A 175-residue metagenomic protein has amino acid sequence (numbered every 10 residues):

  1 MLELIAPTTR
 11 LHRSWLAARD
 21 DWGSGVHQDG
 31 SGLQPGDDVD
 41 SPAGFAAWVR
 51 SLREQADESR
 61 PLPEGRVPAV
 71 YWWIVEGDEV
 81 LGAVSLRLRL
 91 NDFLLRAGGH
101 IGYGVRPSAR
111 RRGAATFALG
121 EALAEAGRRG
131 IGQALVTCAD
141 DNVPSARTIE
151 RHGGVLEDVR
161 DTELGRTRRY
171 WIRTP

Functional and structural regions predicted by a protein language model:
M1-H100, P107, E125, E163-P175: GNAT-family acyltransferases
F93, R110-R111, D141: Glycine-/small-residue-rich active-site loops that bind phosphorylated ligands and cofactors
G102-V105, R111-R128, A146-R151: Conserved acetyl-CoA-binding loop-helix of GNAT-fold acetyltransferases
A126-T137: Conserved GNAT acetyl-CoA-binding A-motif
V136-A146: Conserved beta-strand-loop-alpha-helix junction that forms the acyl-donor binding cleft
T137, G153-Y170: Conserved catalytic-core motifs of GNAT/GCN5-like acyltransferases
